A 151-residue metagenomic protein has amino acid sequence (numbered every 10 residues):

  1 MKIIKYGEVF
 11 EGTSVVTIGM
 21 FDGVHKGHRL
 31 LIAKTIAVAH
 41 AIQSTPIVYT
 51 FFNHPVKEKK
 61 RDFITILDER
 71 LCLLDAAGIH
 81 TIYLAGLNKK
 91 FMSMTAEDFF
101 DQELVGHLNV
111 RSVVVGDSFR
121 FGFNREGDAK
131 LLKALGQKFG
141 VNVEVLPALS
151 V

Functional and structural regions predicted by a protein language model:
M1-V151: Nucleotidyltransferase catalytic core that binds NTPs
